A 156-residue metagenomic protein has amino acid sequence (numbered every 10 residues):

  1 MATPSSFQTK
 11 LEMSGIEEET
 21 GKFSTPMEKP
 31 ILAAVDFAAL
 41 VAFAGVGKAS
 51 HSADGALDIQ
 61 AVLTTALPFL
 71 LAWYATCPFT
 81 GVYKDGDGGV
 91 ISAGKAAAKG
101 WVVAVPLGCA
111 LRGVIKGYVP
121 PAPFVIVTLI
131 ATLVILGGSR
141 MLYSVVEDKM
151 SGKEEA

Functional and structural regions predicted by a protein language model:
M1-E18: N-terminal chloroplast transit peptides
S14-V35: Cytosolic juxtamembrane helix and N-cap/initiation of the first transmembrane helix
K29, F37-L63: Membrane-helix boundary elements
D54-L71, G89-A98: Loop-to-helix transition at the N-terminal end of transmembrane alpha-helices
L71-G86: Canonical alpha-helical transmembrane segments
T76, A93-R112: Hydrophobic alpha-helical membrane segments
A110-I126: Membrane-helix boundary connector in multi-pass membrane proteins
L133-G152: Membrane-water interface at the C-terminal end of transmembrane alpha helices
